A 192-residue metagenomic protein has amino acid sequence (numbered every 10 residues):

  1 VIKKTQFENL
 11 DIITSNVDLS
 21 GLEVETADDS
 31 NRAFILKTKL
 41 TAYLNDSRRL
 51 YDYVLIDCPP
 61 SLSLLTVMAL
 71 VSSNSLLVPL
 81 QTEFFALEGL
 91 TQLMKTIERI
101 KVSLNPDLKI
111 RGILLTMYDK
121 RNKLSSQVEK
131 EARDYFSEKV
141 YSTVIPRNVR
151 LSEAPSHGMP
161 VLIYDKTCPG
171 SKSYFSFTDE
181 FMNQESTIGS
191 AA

Functional and structural regions predicted by a protein language model:
V1-R49, L104, A154-H157: P-loop/Walker-type NTP enzyme "switch/lid" segment
S15, T38, T143, R147 (+1 more regions): Active-site donor-binding loop signature of nucleotide-sugar glycosyltransferases
D29, A86-G89, G170: Short, conserved glycine- and acidic-residue-centered signature motifs in active-site or ligand-binding loops
I35, Q92, S173: Charged catalytic carboxylate motif
N45-V149: Conserved catalytic-core segment of NTP-binding enzymes
P155-S176: C-terminal boundary of histidine-terminating zinc-finger modules
S176-I188: C-terminal alpha-helix
